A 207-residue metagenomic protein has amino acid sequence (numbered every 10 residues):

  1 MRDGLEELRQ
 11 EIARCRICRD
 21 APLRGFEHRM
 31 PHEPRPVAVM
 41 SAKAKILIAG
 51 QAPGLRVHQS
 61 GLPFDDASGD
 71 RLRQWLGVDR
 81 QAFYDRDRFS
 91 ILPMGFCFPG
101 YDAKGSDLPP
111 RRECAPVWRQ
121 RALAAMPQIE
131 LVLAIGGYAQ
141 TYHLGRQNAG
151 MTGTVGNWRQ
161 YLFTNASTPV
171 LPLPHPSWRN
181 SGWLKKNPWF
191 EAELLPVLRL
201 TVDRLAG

Functional and structural regions predicted by a protein language model:
R2-A206: A polyanion-binding, active-site-adjacent surface
